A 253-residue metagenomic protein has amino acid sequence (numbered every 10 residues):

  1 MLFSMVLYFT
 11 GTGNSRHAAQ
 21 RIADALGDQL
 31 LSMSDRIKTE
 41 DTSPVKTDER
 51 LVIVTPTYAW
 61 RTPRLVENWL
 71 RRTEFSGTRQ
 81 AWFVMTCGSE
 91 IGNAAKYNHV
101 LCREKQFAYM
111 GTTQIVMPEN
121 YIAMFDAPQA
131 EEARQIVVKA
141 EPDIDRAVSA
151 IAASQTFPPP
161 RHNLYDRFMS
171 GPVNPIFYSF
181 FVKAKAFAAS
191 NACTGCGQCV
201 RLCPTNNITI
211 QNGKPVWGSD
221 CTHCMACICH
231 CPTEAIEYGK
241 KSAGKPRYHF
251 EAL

Functional and structural regions predicted by a protein language model:
L2-V6, T10-A18, D24-I37, T42-T55 (+2 more regions): FMN-binding flavodoxin-like domain, especially the glycine-rich phosphate-binding loop
P44-V45, E74, F180, C196 (+2 more regions): Generic structural signal for beta-strand residues in well-ordered domains
K46-T47, T55, C102, I176-Y178 (+5 more regions): Generic structural signal for short, flexible, solvent-exposed coil/loop and linker residues
N98, F125-P128, Y178-A189, H223: Repeat-unit-sized solenoid/scaffold elements
N163-G195, R201: A mid-sequence, solvent-exposed acidic-amphipathic segment
A189, T194, Q198-V216, D220-T222 (+1 more regions): Iron-sulfur cluster-binding cysteine motifs and their immediate structural context in ferredoxin-like electron-transfer
Y248-A252: Active-site-proximal loop/hinge segments that shape catalytic or ion-binding/gating pockets
